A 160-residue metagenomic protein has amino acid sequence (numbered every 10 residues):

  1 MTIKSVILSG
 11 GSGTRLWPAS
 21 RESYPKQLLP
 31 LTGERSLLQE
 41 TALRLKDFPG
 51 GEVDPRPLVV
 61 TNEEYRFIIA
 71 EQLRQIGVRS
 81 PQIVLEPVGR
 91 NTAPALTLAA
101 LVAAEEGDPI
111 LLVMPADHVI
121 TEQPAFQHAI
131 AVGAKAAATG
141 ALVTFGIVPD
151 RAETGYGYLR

Functional and structural regions predicted by a protein language model:
M1-I7, P18, E22-P25, P30-V113 (+1 more regions): Conserved N-terminal catalytic core of the sugar/cofactor nucleotidyltransferase
S9-T14: Short polar catalytic/cofactor-binding loops
R15-P18, R160: Basic, gly/Ser/Thr/Pro-rich low-complexity segments located predominantly at protein N termini
E122-R160: Conserved core of the sugar-phosphate nucleotidyltransferase
